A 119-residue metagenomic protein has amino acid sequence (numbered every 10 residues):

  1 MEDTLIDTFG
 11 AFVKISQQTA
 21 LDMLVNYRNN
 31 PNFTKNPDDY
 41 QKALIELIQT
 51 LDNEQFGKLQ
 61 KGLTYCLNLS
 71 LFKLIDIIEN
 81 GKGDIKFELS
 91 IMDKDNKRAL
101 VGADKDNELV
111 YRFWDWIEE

Functional and structural regions predicted by a protein language model:
M1-N53: N-terminal low-complexity, intrinsically disordered segments
T4-D7, C66, D95: N-terminal functional modules and adjacent low-complexity/disordered segments of proteins
K14, K35, K42, K58-K61 (+5 more regions): Context-gated lysine
T19, L69-F72, R98: Intrinsic-disorder/low-complexity peptide segments enriched for small residues
D22-P31, K61-G62, F72-L89: Short glycine-rich, low-complexity/disordered patches
E46-F72: Mature extracytoplasmic domains of secretory-pathway proteins
I77-E119: Amphipathic alpha-helical binding modules
